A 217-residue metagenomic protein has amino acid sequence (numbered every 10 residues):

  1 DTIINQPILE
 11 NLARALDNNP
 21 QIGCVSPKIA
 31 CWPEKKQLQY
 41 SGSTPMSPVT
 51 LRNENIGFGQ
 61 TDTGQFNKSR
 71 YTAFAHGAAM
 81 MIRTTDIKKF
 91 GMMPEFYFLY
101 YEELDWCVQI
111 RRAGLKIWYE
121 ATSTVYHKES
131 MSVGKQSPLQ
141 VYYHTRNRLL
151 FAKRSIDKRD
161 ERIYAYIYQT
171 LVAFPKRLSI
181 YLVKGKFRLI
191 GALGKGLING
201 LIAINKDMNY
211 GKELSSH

Functional and structural regions predicted by a protein language model:
D1-I3: The conserved acidic donor/metal-binding loop of glycosyltransferases
N5-Y40, M46-P48: Conserved donor NDP-sugar-binding/catalytic core segment of glycosyltransferases
P7, N11, D105-Q109, N147-L150 (+4 more regions): Alpha-helical elements of Rossmann-like donor-binding domains used by nucleotide-donor carbohydrate transfer enzymes
C24-K28, I56, E120-A121, K128: Short glycine/serine/threonine-enriched helix-capping/active-site loop that flanks the nucleotide-sugar donor pocket
P27, P45-A73: Short, flexible, basic/aromatic active-site loop/helix in glycosyltransferases
A73-T124: A short, conserved alpha-helix in the catalytic core of glycosyltransferases
E129-V133: Short acidic, glycine/proline-rich loop/turn micro-motifs
L139-H144, D157-H217: Non-catalytic, C-terminal membrane-associated alpha-helical segments of glycosyltransferases
